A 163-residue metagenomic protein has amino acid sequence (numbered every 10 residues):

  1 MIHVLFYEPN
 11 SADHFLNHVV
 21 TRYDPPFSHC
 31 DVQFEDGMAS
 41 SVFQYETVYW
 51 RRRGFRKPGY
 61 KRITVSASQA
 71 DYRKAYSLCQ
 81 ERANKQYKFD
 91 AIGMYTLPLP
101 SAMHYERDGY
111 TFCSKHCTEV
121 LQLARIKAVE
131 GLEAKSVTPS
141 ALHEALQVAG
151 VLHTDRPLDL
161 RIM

Functional and structural regions predicted by a protein language model:
H3-Q69, L97-Y105: Glycine-rich catalytic cores of cysteine/serine-nucleophile enzymes that process amide/ester linkages in cell-envelope
D13, V48, Y87-K88, I126-E130: Secondary-structure boundary/capping residues
S28, S66, K88-D90, C113: Generic, ordered loop/turn and secondary-structure boundary motif
E35-G37, A83, L121: Generic helix-packing signal
Q69-T96: A structural motif
M94-M163: Activation targets extended, charge/polar-rich intrinsically disordered C-terminal tails
